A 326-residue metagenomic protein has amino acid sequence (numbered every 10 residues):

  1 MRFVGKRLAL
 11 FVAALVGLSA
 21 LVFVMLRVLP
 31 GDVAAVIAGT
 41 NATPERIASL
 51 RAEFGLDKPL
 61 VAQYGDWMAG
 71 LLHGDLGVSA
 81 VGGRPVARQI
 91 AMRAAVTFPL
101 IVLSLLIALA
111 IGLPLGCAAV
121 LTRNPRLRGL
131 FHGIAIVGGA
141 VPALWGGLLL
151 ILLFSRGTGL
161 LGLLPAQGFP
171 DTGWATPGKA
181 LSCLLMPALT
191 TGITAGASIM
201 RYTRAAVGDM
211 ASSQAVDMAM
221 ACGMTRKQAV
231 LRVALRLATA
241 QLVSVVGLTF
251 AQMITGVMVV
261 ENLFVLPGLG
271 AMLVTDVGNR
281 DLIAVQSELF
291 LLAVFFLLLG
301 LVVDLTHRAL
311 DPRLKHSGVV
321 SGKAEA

Functional and structural regions predicted by a protein language model:
R2, I90-L127, A143, W174-A326: Alpha-helical transmembrane segments of integral membrane proteins, especially multi-pass inner/plasma-membrane
G5-F11: N-terminal signal-anchor/signal peptide hydrophobic helix marking the start of the first transmembrane segment
L8, L50, L60-L76, V86 (+8 more regions): Hydrophobic alpha-helical segments of integral membrane proteins, encompassing both true transmembrane helices
L15-G65, T158-A180: Hydrophobic alpha-helical transmembrane segments of membrane transport/permease proteins and related membrane-embedded
S19, F23, D66, C117 (+3 more regions): Transmembrane alpha-helix boundary and packing residues in multipass membrane permease domains and related
L29, G138-V141, I254: Transmembrane helix irregularities
D57-L113: An internal, D/E-rich "acidic patch" concept
G133-A197: Membrane-water interface segments at transmembrane-helix boundaries in multipass membrane proteins
